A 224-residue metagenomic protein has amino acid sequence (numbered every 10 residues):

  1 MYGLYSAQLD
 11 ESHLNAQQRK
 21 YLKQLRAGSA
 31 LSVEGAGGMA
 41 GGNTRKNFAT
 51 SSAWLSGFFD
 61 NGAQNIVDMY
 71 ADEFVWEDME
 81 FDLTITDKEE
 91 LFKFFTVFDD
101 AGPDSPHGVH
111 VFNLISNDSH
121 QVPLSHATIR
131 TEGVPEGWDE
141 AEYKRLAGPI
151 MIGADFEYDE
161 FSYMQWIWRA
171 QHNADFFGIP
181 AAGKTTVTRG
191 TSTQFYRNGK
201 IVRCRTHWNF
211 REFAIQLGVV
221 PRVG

Functional and structural regions predicted by a protein language model:
M1-G224: C-terminal and inter-domain tail/linker signature
